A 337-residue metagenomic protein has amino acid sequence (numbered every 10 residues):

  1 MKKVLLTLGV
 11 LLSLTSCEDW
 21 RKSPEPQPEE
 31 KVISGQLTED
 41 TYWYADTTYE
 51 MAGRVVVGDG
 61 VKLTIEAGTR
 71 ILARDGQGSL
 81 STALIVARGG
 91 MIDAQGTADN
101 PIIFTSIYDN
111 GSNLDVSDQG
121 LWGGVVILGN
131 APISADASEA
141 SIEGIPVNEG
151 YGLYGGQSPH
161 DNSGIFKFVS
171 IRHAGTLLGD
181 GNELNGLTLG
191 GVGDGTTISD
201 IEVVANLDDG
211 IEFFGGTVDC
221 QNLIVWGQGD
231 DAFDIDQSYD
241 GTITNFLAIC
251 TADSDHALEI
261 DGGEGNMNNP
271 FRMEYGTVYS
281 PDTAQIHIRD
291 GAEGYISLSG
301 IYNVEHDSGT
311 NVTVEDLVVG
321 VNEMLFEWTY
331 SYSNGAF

Functional and structural regions predicted by a protein language model:
M1-V4: Positively charged n-region of N-terminal signal peptides that target proteins for export
L6-L8: Sec-dependent N-terminal signal peptides
L11: Short, surface-exposed polybasic/aromatic micro-patch for ligand or macromolecular engagement
L14-S16: C-terminal motif of bacterial Sec signal peptides marking the signal peptidase cleavage site
D19-L63, R74-G89, G96-T97, T105-D208 (+1 more regions): Extracellular beta-rich repeat passengers
R70: Catalytic metal-binding/acid-base residues of hydrolase active sites
